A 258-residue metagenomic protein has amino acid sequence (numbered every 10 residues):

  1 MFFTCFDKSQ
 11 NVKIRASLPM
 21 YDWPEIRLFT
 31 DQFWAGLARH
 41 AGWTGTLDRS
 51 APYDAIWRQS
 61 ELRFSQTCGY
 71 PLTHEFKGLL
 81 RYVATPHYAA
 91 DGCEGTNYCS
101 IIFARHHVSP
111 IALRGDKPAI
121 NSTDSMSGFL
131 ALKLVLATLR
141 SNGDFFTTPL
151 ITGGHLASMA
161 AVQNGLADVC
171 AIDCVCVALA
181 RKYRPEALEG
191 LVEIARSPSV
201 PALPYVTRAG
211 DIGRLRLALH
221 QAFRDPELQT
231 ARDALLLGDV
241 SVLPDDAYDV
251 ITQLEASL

Functional and structural regions predicted by a protein language model:
F2-T73: Extracytoplasmic small-molecule ligand-binding "clamshell" domains of the periplasmic binding protein/Venus flytrap
S9, A16-G36, E94-D144, P149-S158 (+3 more regions): Bilobed "Venus flytrap"/periplasmic-binding protein-like clamshell domains and structurally analogous long
G45-R58, C68, P86-A90, D144-A160 (+1 more regions): Short helix-initiation/N-cap motifs at beta->coil->alpha
I56-A112: Acidic, polar ligand-binding/catalytic clefts
E61-R63, D116, D168-V169: Conserved acidic residues
T67-K77, Q163, D168-L188: A ligand-binding cleft/hinge motif common to bilobed small-molecule-binding domains
A84, G92, T96-I101, P185-H220 (+1 more regions): Periplasmic-binding protein-like
L130-G143, T147, I151-N164, E186 (+3 more regions): Hydrophobic, well-ordered secondary-structure segments that either form specific early membrane-associated helices used
